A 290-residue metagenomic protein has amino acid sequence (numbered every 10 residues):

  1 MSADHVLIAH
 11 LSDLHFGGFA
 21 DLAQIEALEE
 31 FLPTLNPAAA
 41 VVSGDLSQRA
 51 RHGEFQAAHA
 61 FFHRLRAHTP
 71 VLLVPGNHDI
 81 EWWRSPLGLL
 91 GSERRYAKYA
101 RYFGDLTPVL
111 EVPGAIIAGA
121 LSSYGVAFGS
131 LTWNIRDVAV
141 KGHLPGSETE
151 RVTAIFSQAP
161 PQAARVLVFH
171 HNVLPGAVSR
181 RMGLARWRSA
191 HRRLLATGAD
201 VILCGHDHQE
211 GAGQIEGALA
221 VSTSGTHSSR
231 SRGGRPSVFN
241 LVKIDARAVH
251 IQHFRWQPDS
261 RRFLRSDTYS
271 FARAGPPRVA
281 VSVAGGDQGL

Functional and structural regions predicted by a protein language model:
M1-A9, P108-G119, P160-A164, I215-V221: Beta-strand-turn-beta hairpins that frame and shape the catalytic cleft of phosphate-ester-processing enzymes
M1-R64, W82-W83, R151-A154: N-terminal active-site segment of His-dependent metallophosphoesterases
L11-S12, A40-D45, P70-N77, L121 (+3 more regions): Active-site neighborhood of phospho(di)ester-bond hydrolases with catalytic His/Asp-centered motifs
G17-A20, Q48-G53, A57, P75-S85 (+4 more regions): Active-site environment of divalent metal-dependent phosphoester hydrolases
A57-R151, R193-L195, L241: Extended active-site neighborhood of metal-dependent phosphoesterases/phosphodiesterases
S130-V138, H143, A159-V201, D207: Active-site-proximal segments of metal-dependent phosphoesterases and phosphodiesterases across multiple
A177-R247: Conserved beta-sheet core of the metallophosphoesterase superfamily
I244-L290: A short C-terminal boundary segment appended to hydrolase-like catalytic domains
